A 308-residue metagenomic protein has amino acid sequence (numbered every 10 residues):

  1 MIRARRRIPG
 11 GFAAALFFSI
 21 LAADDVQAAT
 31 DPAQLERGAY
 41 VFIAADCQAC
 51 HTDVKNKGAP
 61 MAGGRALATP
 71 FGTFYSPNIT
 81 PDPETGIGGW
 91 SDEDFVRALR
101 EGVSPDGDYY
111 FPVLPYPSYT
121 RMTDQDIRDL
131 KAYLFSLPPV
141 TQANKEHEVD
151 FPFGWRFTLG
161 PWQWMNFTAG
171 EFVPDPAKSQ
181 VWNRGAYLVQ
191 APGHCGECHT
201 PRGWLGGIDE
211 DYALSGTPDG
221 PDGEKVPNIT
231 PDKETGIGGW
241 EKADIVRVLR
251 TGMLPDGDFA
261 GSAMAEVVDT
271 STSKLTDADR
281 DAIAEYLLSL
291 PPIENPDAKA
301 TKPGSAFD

Functional and structural regions predicted by a protein language model:
M1-R7: N-terminal secretory signal peptides that target proteins for export/translocation
G10-L21: Bacterial N-terminal signal peptides
D25-I43, P161-Q190, D308: Electrostatic cytochrome c docking/interface patches
D31, S91-P105, S118-N144, W240-P255 (+2 more regions): C-terminal capping alpha-helices of c-type cytochrome domains
P32-E36, V41, V54-D92, Y110-D124 (+4 more regions): Gly/Gly-Pro-rich "capping" loops immediately C-terminal to redox-active cysteine motifs in periplasmic/lumenal
G38, A44-V54, F95, L130 (+5 more regions): The canonical Cys-X-X-Cys-His
C47, N56, T85, E101-P105: Short helix-loop boundary/capping segments at the starts of domains
K145-A177, N295-D308: Intrinsic disorder/low-complexity detector
